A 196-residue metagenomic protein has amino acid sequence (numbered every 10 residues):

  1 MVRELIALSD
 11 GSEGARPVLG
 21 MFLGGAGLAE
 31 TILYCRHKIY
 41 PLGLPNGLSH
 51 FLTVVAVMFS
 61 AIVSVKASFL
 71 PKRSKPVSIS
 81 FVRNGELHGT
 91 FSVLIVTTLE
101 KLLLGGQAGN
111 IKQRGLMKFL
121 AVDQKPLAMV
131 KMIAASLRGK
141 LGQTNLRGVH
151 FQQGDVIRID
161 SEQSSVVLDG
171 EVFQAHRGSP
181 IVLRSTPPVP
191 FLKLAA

Functional and structural regions predicted by a protein language model:
M1-E86: Catalytic core of DAGKc-family lipid kinases
V2-G11, L94, F119, I157: Well-ordered beta-strand positions enriched in small/hydrophobic/aromatic, beta-favoring residues
E4, G11, L23-A26, T97-L99 (+3 more regions): Fold-independent oxyanion-binding glycine-rich loops and adjacent beta-strand/coil segments at enzyme active sites
V18-G20, F91-T98: AMP-binding/adenylate-forming core of the ANL superfamily
E30-H37, L42-G43, F91, L104-G109 (+2 more regions): A short secondary-structure junction signal
K75-V77, S92, D155: Short beta-strand or tight-loop elements that sit immediately N-terminal to catalytic metal-binding acidic residues
V82-H88, G106-A196: ATP/nucleoside-binding phosphotransfer catalytic cores, i.e., glycine-rich phosphate-binding loops
T97-L102, G142: Phosphate-binding core of ATP-grasp and ATP-grasp-like enzymes
